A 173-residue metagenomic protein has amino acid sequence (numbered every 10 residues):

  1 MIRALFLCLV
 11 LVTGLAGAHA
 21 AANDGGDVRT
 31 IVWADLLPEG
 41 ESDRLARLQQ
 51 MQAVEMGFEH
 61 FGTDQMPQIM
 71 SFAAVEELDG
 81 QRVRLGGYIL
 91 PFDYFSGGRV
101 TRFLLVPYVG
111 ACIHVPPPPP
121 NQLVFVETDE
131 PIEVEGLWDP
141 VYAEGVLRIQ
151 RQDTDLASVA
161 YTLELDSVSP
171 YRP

Functional and structural regions predicted by a protein language model:
A4-G14: Bacterial N-terminal signal peptides
H19-P173: OB-fold and OB-like single-stranded nucleic-acid-recognition modules and their adjacent interaction interfaces
